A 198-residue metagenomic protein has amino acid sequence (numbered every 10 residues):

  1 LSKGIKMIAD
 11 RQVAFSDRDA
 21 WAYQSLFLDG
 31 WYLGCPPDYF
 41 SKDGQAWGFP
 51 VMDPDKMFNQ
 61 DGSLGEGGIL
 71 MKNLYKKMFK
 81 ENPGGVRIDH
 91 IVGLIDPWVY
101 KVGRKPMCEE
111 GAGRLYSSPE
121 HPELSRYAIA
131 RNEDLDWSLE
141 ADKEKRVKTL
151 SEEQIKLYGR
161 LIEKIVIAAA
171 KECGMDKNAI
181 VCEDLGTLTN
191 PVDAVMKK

Functional and structural regions predicted by a protein language model:
L1, A14-K198: Alpha-amylase-like alpha-glycosidases and glucanotransferases acting on alpha-linked glucans and related
L1-R11: Conserved, well-ordered alpha-helix/loop/beta-strand core segments that scaffold catalytic motifs
